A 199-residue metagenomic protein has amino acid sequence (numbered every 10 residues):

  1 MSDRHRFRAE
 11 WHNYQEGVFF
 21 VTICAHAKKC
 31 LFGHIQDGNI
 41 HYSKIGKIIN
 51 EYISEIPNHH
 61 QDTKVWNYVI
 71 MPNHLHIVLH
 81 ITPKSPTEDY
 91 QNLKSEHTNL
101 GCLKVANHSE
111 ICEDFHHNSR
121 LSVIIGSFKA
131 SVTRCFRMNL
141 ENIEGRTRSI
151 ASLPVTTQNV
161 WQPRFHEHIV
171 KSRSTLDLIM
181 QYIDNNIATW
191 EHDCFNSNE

Functional and structural regions predicted by a protein language model:
M1-E199: Short catalytic/metal-binding and nucleic-acid-binding patches
